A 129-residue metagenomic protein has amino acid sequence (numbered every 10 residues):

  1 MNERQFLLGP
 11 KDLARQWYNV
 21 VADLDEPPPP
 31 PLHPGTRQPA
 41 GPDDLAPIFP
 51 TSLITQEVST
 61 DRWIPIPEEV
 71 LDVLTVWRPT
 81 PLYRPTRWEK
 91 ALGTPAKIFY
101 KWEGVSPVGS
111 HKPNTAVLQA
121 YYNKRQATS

Functional and structural regions predicted by a protein language model:
M1-S129: PLP-dependent amino-acid enzyme catalytic core
